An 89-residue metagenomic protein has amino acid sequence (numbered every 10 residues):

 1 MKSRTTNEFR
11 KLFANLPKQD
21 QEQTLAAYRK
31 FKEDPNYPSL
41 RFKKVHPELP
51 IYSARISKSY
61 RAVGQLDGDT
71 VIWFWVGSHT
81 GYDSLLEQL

Functional and structural regions predicted by a protein language model:
M1-A27: Arg/Lys-rich, positively charged N-terminal/basic patches that mediate binding to nucleic acids
K2-R4, I56-L89: Enriched for short, Lys/Arg-rich terminal
R10, Y28-F31, F42, W73-W75: Tryptophan-centered motif/residue detector
R29-A54: A short, surface-exposed loop/turn module that caps and links secondary-structure elements
